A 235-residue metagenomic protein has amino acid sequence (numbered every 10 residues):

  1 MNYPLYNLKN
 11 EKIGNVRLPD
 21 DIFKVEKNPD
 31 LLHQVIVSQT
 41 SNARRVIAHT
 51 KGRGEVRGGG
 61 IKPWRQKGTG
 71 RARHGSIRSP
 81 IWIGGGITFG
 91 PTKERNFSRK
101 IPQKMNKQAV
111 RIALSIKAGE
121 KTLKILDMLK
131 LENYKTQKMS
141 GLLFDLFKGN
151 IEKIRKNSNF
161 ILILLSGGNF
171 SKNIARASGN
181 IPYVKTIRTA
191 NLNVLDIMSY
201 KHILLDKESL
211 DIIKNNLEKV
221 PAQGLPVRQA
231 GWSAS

Functional and structural regions predicted by a protein language model:
M1-S41, R45, T92-S235: Extended polybasic, low-complexity segments that bind anionic RNA or targeting/receptor surfaces
I47-G52: Short coil/turn segments at secondary-structure boundaries
R53-P91: Glycine/serine-rich anion-binding loops at beta->alpha junctions that coordinate negatively charged ligand groups
